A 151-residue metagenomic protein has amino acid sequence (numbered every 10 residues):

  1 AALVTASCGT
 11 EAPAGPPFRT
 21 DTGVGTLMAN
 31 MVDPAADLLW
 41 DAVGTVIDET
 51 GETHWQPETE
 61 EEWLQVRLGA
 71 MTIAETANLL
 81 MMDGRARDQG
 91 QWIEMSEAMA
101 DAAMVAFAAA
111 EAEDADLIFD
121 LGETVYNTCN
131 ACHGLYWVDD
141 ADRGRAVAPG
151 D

Functional and structural regions predicted by a protein language model:
V4-S7: C-terminal motif of bacterial Sec signal peptides marking the signal peptidase cleavage site
G9-D151: Sequence context surrounding c-type heme c attachment/ligation sites in exported
